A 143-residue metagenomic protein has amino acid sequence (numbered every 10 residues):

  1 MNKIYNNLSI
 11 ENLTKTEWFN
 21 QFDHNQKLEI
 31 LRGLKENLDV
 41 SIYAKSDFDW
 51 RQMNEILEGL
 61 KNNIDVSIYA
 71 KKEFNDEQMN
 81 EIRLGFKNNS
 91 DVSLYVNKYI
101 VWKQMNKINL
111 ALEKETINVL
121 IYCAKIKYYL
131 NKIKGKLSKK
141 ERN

Functional and structural regions predicted by a protein language model:
M1-N143: General marker for long, soluble alpha-helical cores
